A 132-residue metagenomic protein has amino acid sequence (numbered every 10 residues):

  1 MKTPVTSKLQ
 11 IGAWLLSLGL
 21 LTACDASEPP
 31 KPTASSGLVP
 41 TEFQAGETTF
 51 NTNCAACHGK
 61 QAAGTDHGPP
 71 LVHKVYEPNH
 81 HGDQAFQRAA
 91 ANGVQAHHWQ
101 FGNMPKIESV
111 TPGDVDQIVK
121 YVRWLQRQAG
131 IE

Functional and structural regions predicted by a protein language model:
K2-A13: Bacterial N-terminal signal peptides that target proteins for export
L20-A23: C-terminal motif of bacterial Sec signal peptides marking the signal peptidase cleavage site
D25-S27: Bacterial signal peptide processing site
P29, A62: Short functional micro-motifs and their immediate structural scaffolds
S36-G37, T41-F43, E47, A63-A91: Gly/Gly-Pro-rich "capping" loops immediately C-terminal to redox-active cysteine motifs in periplasmic/lumenal
G46, F50-K60, K106, I118-V122: The canonical Cys-X-X-Cys-His
H73-L125: Extracytoplasmic electron-transfer domains, predominantly the class I c-type cytochrome c fold
I131-E132: Short, solvent-exposed mixed-charge patches
